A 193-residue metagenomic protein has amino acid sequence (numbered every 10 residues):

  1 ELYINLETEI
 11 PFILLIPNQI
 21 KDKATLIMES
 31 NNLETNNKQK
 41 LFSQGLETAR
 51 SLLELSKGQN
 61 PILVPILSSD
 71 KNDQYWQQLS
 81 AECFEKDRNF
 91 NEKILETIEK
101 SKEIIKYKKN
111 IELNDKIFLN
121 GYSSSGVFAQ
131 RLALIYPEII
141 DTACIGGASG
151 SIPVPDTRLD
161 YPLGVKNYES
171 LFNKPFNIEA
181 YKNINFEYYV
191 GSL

Functional and structural regions predicted by a protein language model:
E1-Q19: N-terminal cap/lid segment of alpha/beta-hydrolase-fold proteins
I13-I16, D22-T35: Short beta-strand element of the alpha/beta-hydrolase
L26, Q59-L67, F118: A fold-wide structural signal in alpha/beta-hydrolase
K40-L63: Short amphipathic alpha-helix adjacent to the substrate-entry channel of hydrolases
S80-N110: Alpha/beta-hydrolase active-site loop
N110-S123: Alpha/beta-hydrolase fold nucleophile elbow
G126-P137: Short glycine-enriched nucleophile-adjacent loop and the immediately C-terminal alpha-helix near the catalytic center
T142, G147-L193: The feature captures the conserved acid-bearing segment of alpha/beta-hydrolase catalytic domains
